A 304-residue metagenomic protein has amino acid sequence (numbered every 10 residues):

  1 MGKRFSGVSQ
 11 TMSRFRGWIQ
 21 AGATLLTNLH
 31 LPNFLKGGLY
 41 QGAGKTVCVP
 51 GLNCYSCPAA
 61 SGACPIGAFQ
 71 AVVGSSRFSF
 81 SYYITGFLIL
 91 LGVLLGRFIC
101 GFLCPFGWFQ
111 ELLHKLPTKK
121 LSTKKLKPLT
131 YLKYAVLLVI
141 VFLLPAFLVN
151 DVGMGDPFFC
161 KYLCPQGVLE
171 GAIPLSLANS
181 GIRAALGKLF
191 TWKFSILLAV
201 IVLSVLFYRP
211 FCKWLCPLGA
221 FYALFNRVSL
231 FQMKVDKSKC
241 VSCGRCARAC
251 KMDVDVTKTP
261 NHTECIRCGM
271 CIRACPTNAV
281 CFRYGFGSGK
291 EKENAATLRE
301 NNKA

Functional and structural regions predicted by a protein language model:
M1-T257, T263-A304: Non-ligating segments of multi-cofactor redox enzymes
